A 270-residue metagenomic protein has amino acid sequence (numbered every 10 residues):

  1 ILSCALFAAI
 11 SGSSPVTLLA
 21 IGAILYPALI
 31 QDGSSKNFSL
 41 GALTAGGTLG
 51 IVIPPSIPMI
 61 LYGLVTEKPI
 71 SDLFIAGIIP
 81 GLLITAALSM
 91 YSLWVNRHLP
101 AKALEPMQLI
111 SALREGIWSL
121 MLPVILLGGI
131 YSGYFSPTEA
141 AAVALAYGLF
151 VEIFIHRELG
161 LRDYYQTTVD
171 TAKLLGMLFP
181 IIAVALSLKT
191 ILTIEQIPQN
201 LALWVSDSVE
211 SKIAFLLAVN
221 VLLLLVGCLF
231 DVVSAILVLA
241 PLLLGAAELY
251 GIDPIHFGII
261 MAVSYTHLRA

Functional and structural regions predicted by a protein language model:
I1, A5, Q166-I197, L216-L217 (+1 more regions): Core transmembrane alpha-helical segments of multi-pass membrane transporters/permeases
I1, P15, D32-F38, R114-L120 (+3 more regions): Membrane-interfacial loop-to-helix junctions in multi-pass transporters
L2-L61, V232-I259: Hydrophobic transmembrane alpha-helices that form the pore/transport pathway of multi-pass ion and small-solute
A5-L6, T48, L61, V124-G128 (+3 more regions): Alpha-helical transmembrane segments of multipass membrane proteins
A23-Q31, T44, Q108-S111, D163-L174 (+2 more regions): Short amphipathic alpha-helical coupling elements at transmembrane boundaries
V65, D72-L174: Long, contiguous bundles of hydrophobic transmembrane helices that form the permeation core of multi-pass
E67-D72, I191-D207: Membrane-interface helix termini and inter-helical loops of multi-pass transporters
T266-A270: Conserved small/polar residues in nucleotide/adenosyl-binding loops
